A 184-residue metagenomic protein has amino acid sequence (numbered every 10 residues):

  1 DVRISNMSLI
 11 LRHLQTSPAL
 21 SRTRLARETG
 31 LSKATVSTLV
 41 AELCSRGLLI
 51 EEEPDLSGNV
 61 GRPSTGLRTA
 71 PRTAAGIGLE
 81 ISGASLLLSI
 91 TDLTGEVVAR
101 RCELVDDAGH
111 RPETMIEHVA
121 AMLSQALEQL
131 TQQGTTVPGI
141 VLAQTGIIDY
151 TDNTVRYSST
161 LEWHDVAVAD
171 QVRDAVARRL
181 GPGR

Functional and structural regions predicted by a protein language model:
D1-E28: Extreme N-terminal segment that seeds HTH/winged-HTH DNA-binding domains in transcriptional regulators
L14, L25, V36-L49: Basic amphipathic alpha-helical segments that dock to polyanions
P18, G47-L48, G146: Glycine-centered, phosphate/nucleic-acid-interacting loop/turn motifs that mediate DNA/RNA or nucleotide
S32-A34: Short coil turns linking two alpha-helices in DNA-binding domains
C44-V60: Beta-hairpin "wing" of winged helix-turn-helix
P63-R100: Gly/Thr-rich phosphate-binding beta-strand-loop-beta motif of the actin/hexokinase/Hsp70
V97, L104-R184: Glycine-rich phosphate-binding loop and adjoining helix at the ATP-binding site of ATP-dependent phosphoryl-transfer
